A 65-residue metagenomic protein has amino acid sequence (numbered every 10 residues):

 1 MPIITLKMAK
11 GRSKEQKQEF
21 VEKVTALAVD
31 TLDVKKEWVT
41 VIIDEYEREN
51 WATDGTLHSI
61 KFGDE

Functional and structural regions predicted by a protein language model:
P2-E65: A domain-level signal for the structural core that forms small-molecule/cofactor-binding pockets and catalytic centers
